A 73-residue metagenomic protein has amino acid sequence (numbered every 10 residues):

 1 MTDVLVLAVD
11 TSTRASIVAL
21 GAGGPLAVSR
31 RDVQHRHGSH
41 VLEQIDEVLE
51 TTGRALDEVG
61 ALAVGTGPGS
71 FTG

Functional and structural regions predicted by a protein language model:
M1-P68: N-terminal beta-alpha supersecondary unit
T72: Conserved phosphate/oxyanion-binding catalytic-loop motifs
